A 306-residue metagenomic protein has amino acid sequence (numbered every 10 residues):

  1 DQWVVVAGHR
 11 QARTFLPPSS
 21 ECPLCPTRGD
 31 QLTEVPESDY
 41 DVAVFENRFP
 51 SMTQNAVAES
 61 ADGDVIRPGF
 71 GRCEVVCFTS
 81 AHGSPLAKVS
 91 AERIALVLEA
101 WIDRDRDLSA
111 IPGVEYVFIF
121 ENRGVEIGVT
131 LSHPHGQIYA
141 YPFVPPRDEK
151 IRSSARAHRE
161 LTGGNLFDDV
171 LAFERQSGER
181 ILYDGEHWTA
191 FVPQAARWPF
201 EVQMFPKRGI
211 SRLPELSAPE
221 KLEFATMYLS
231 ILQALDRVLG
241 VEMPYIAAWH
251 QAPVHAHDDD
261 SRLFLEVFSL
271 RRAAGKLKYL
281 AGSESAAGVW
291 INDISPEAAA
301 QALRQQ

Functional and structural regions predicted by a protein language model:
Q2-H133, Y139-S211, P219, Q233-L235 (+2 more regions): Active-site microenvironments that recognize anionic phosphate/pyrophosphate groups
S211-E220, F224-Y228: A contiguous, surface-exposed recognition patch within enzymatic or periplasmic domains that forms
E223-E242: Extended C-terminal subregions enriched in glycine
